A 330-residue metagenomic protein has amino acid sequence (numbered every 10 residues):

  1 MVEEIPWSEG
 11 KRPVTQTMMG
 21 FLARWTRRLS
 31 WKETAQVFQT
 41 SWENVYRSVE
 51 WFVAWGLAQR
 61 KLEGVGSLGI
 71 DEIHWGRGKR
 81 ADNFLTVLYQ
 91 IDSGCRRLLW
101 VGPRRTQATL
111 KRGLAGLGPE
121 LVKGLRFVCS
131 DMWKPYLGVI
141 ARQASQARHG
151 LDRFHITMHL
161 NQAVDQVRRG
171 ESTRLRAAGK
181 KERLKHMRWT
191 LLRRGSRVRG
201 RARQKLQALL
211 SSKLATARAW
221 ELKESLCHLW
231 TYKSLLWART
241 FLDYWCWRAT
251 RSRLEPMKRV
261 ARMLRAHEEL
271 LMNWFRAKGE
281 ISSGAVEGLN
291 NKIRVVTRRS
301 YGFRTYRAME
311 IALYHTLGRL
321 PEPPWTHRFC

Functional and structural regions predicted by a protein language model:
M1-L68, E72-K79, V122-K123: Short, positively charged, Gly/Tyr-enriched micro-motifs that form contact patches at catalytic or ligand/partner
E4-R12, D92-A108: Glycine-rich phosphate-binding "P-loop"
S8-A23, K32, P103, R126 (+4 more regions): Acidic, glycine-enriched active-site microenvironments
V37-S48, M132-K134, A144, V167 (+1 more regions): Core catalytic machinery and nucleic-acid-binding channels of phosphodiester-processing enzymes
E72-H74, R105-T106, M132, L313: Short, flexible loop/turn elements at secondary-structure junctions
K79-D82, I91-R97, K111-R112, L117-R148 (+2 more regions): Acidic/histidine-rich catalytic cores and adjacent linkers of DNA breakage/strand-transfer/modification proteins
N83-L85, N161-T173: Short, surface-exposed amphipathic charged segments that create phosphate/polyanion-binding patches used for binding
